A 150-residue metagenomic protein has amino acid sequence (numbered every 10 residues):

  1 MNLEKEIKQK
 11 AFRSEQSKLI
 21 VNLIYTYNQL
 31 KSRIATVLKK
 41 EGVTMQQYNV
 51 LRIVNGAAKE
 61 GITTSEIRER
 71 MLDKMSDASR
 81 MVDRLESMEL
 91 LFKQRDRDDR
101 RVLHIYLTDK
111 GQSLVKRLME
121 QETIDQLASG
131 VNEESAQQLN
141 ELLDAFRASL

Functional and structural regions predicted by a protein language model:
M1-A11, E134-L150: C-terminal regulatory/oligomerization modules of transcriptional regulators
M1-E41, L90: N-terminal leader segment of winged-helix/HTH proteins
K18, N22, N49-I53, S113: Pre-recognition alpha-helix immediately N-terminal to the DNA-recognition helix within helix-turn-helix or winged-helix
N28, S32-K74: N-terminal helix-turn-helix DNA-binding core of bacterial DNA-binding proteins
D83-Q138: Charged, amphipathic alpha-helical coiled-coil/dimerization segments
